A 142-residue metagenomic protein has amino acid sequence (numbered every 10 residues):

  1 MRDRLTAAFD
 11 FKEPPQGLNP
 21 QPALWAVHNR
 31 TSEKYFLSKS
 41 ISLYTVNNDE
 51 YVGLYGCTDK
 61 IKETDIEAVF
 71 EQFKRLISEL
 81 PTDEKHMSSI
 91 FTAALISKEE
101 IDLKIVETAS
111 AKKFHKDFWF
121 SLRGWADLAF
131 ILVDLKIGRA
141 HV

Functional and structural regions predicted by a protein language model:
M1-C57: N-terminal, charge-rich interaction modules
P22-V27, F91, S121, I131: The transition from N-terminal targeting/processing segments to the mature protein
K39-S42, F73-D83: Short secondary-structure capping micro-motifs at structural edges
N48-Y51, S88-T92, L128: Short, surface-exposed beta-edge/turn micro-motifs
G56-D59, I96: Histidine- and/or cysteine-centered catalytic micro-motif in compact active-site loops
K60-S78, D102-E107: Active-site-adjacent loop/helix micro-motif of nuclease/hydrolase catalytic cores
T82-T108: Nucleic-acid nuclease catalytic cores
A109-H141: Charged, structured surface patches that assemble and position nucleic-acid processing machinery
